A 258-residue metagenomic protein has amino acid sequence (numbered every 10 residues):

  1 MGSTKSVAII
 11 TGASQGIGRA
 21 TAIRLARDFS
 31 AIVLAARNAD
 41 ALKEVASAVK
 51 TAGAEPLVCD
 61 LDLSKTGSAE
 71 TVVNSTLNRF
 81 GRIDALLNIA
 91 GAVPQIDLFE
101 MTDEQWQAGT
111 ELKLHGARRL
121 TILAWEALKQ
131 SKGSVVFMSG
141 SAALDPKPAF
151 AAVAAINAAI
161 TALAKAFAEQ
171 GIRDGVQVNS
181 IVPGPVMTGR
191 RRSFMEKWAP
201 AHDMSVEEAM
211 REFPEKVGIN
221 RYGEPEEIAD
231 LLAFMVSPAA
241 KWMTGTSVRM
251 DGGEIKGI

Functional and structural regions predicted by a protein language model:
S14-Q15: Conserved glycine-rich cofactor-binding loop
D28-V45: Conserved glycine-rich Rossmann-like NAD(P)H-binding loop of the short-chain dehydrogenase/reductase
L87, I172, Q177, M243-G245: Short, small/polar-rich loop/turn modules that mediate ligand/substrate recognition or access, typified
D97-L98, Q105-T110, F213: Substrate-binding pocket helix/loop in short-chain dehydrogenase/reductase
E126, E169-Q170, K241: Alpha-helical segment proximal to the catalytic Tyr-Lys
S134-I160, A164-R173, P185-V186: Catalytic loop of short-chain dehydrogenase/reductase
I219-M250, I255: C-terminal substrate-recognition "lid" of short-chain dehydrogenase/reductases
